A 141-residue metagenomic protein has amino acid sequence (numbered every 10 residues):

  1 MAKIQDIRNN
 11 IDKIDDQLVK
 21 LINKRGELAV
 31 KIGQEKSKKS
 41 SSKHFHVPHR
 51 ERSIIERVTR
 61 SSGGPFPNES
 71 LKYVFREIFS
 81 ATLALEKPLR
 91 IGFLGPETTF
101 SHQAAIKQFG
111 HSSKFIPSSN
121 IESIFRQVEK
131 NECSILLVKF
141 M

Functional and structural regions predicted by a protein language model:
M1-M141: Domain-level signature for soluble enzymes in the chorismate/prephenate branch of the shikimate pathway
